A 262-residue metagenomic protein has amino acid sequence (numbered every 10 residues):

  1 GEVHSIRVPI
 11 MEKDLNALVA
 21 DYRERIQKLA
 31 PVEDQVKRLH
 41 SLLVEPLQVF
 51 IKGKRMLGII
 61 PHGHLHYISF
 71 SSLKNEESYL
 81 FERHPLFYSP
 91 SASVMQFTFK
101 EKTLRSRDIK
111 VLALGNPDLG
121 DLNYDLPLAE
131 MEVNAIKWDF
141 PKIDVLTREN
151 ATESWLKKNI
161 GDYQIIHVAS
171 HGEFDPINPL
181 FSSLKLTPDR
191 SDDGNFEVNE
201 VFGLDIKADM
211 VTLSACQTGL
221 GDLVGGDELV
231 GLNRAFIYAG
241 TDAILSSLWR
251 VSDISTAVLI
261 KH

Functional and structural regions predicted by a protein language model:
G1-H262: Catalytic cores of enzymes
